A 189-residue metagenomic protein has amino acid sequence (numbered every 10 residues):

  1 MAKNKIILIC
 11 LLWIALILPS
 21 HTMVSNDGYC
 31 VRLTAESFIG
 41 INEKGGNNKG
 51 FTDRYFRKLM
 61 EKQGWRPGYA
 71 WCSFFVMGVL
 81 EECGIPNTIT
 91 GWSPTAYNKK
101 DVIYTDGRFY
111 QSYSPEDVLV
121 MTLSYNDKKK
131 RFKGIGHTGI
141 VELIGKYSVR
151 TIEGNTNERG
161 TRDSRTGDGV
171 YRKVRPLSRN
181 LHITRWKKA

Functional and structural regions predicted by a protein language model:
M1-I6: Positively charged n-region of N-terminal signal peptides that target proteins for export
I9-I17: Bacterial N-terminal signal peptides
L18, T22-I85: N-terminal capping segments
D27-R32, P86-E158: ...with weaker cross-activation on analogous glycine-rich loops/strands in unrelated enzymes
G50-D53, W92, P176: Helix N-terminus capping/helix-initiation residues
Y55, L59-M60, A96, D101 (+2 more regions): Solvent-exposed, flexible loop/coil residues
L59, Q63, G134, V149 (+1 more regions): Short, flexible coil/turn micro-motifs enriched in small/turn-prone residues
Y147-A189: Active-site signature of cysteine proteases
